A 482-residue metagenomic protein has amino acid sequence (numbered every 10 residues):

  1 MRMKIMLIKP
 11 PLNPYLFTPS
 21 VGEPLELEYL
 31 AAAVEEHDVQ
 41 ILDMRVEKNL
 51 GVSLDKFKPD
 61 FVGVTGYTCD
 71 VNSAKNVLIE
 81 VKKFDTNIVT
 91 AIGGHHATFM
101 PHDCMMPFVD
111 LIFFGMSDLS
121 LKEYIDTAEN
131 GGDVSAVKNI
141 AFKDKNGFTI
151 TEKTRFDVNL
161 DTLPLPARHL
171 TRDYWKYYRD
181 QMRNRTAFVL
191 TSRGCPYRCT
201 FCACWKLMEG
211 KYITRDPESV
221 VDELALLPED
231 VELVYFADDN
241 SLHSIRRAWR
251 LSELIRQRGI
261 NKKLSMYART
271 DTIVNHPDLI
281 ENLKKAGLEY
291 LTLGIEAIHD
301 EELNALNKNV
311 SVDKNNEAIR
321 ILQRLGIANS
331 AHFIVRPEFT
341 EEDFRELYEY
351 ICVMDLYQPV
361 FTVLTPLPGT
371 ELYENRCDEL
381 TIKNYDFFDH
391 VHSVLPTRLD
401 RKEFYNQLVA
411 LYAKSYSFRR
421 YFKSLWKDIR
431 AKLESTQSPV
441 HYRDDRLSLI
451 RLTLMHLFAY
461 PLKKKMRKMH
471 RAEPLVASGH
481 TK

Functional and structural regions predicted by a protein language model:
R2-L7, E36, G51-D55, D60 (+3 more regions): Radical SAM enzyme core and accessory elements
R2-P24: A short, flexible N-terminal coil/short beta segment enriched in small residues
M3, N13-P14, V137, K143-T191: N-terminal [4Fe-4S]-dependent radical SAM core
K4, S20, E26, L30-F156 (+1 more regions): Glycine-rich beta-alpha loop elements in corrinoid/cobalamin-binding modules across cobalamin-dependent enzymes
P14-F17, P101, K145, Y197 (+5 more regions): Flexible glycine/acidic-rich beta-alpha junction loops that bind and position SAM and/or redox cofactors in anaerobic
P59-F61, L251-I255, E341-Y357: Short, electropositive alpha-helical surface patch
A167-F333, P337, E346-E349: Radical SAM [4Fe-4S] cluster-binding motif and immediate context
